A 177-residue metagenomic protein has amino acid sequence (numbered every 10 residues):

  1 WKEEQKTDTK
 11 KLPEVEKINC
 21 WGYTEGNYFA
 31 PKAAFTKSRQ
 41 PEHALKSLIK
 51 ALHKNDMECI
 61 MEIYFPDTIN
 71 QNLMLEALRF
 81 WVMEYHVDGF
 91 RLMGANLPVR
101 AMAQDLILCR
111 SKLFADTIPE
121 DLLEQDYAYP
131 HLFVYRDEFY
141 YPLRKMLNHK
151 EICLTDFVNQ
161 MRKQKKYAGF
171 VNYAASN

Functional and structural regions predicted by a protein language model:
W1-Q5, I63-T68, M93-P98, D116-D121: Short, solvent-exposed turn/loop segments enriched in Gly/Ser/Thr/Pro and often Arg
E4-K54, F65-E84: Aromatic- and acidic-residue-enriched carbohydrate-binding clefts of CAZyme catalytic domains
Y28, W81, L92, L113 (+1 more regions): Conserved, mostly hydrophobic/aromatic
F35, R39, M93, F133: Charge-dense, low-complexity intrinsically disordered segments
D56-I60, R110-L113: Short beta-strand/loop segments at the ligand-binding rim of alpha/beta enzyme cores
I60, G89-R91: Conserved beta-strand positions in the central sheet of alpha/beta enzyme cores
H86, V99-N177: Conserved alpha/beta catalytic core and glycan-binding cleft of carbohydrate-active enzymes
